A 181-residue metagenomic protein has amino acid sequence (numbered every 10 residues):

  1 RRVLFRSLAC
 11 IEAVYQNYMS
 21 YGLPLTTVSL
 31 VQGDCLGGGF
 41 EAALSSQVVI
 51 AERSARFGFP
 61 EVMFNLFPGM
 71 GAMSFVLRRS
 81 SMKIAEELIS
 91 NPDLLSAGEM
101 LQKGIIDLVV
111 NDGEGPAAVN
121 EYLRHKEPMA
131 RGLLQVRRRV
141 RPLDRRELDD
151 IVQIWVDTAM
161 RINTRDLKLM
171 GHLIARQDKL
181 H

Functional and structural regions predicted by a protein language model:
V3-L4: Short, small-residue-biased leader/transition segments that mark boundaries at the very start of proteins
L8-Y15: A glycine-rich, hydrophobic loop/mini-helix early in the fold
C10, L25-T26, G171: Acidic catalytic patch
Y18-D34, S45-R56, M63, G69-E127: Crotonase-fold acyl-CoA enzyme core
G37: A donor-sugar binding/catalytic signature common to diverse glycosyltransferases and related nucleotide-sugar
F40-E41: Active-site-proximal alpha-helical scaffold in enzymes
G113, E121-H181: C-terminal alpha-helix plus adjacent terminal tail
